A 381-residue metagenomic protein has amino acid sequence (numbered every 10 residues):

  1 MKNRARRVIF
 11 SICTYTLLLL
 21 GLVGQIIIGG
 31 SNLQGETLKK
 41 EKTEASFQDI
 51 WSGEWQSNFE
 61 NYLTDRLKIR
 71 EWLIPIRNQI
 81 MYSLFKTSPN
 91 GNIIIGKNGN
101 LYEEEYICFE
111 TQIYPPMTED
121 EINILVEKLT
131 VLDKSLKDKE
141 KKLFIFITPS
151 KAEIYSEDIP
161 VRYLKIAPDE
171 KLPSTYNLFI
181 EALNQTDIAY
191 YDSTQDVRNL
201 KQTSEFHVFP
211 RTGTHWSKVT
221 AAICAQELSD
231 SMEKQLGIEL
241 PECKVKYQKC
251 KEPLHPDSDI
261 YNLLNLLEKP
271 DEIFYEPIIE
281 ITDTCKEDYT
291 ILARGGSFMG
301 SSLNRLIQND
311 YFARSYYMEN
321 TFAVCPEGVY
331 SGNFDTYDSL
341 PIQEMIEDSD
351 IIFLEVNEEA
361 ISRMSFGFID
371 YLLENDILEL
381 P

Functional and structural regions predicted by a protein language model:
M1-P381: Extracellular glycan-modifying ectodomains
